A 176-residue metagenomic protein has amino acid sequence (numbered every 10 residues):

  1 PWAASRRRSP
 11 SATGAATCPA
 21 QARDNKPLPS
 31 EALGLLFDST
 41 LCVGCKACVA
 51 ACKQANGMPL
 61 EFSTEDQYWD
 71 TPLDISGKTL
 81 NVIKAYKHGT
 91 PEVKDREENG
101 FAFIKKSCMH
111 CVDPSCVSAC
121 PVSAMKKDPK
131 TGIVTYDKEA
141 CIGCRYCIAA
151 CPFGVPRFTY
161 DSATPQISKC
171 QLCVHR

Functional and structural regions predicted by a protein language model:
P1-R176: Non-ligating segments of multi-cofactor redox enzymes
